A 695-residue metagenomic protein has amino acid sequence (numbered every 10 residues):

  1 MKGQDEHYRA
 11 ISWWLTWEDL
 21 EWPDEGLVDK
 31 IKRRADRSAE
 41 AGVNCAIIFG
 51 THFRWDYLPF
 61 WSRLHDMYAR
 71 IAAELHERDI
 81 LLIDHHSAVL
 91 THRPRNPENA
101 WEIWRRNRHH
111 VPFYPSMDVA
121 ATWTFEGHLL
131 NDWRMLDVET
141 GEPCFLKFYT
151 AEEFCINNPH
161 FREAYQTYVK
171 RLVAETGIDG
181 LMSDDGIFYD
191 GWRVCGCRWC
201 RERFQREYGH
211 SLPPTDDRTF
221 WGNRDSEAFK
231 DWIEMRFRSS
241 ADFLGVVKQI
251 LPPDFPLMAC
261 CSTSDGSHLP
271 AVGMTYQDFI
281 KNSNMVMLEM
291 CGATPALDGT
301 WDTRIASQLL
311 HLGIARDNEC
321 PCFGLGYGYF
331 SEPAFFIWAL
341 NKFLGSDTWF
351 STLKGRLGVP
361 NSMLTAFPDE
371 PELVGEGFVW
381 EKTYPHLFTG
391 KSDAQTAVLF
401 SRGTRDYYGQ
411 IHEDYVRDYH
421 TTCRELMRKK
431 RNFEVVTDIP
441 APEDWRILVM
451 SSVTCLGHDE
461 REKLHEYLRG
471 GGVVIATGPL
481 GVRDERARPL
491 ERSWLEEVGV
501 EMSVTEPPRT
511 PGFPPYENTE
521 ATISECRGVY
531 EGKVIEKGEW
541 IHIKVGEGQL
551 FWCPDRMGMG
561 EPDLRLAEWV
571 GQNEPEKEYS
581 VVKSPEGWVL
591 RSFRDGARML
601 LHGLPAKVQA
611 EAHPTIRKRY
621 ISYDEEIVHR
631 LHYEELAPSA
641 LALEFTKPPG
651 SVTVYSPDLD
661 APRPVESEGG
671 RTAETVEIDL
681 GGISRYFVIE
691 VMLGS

Functional and structural regions predicted by a protein language model:
M1-T51, A69, A73, I80-L81: N-terminal structural segment of carbohydrate-active enzymes
I11-G26, F49-H65, L146-Q166, N223-A241 (+6 more regions): The substrate-binding groove and active-site-proximal loops of carbohydrate-active enzymes, especially glycoside
S12-W14, I83-V89, M182-G186, K230-V272 (+3 more regions): Aromatic-lined carbohydrate-recognition surfaces of secreted/lumenal glycan-active proteins
E21-A39, F161-L172, H268-F279, P333-W338: Short, acidic/polar
W22-L27, D84-T176, T215-I233, F237: Active-site-adjacent "subsite" loops/lids of carbohydrate-active enzymes
R34-A35, F49-I103, T454-C455: Aromatic-lined substrate-binding rim segments of carbohydrate-active enzymes
F49-H52, H92-A100, A241-D242, P252 (+7 more regions): Hydrophobic targeting/anchoring helices
R304-I305, E332, S452-G694: A conserved amphipathic helix/loop scaffold that creates a polar/acidic microenvironment used either to coordinate
